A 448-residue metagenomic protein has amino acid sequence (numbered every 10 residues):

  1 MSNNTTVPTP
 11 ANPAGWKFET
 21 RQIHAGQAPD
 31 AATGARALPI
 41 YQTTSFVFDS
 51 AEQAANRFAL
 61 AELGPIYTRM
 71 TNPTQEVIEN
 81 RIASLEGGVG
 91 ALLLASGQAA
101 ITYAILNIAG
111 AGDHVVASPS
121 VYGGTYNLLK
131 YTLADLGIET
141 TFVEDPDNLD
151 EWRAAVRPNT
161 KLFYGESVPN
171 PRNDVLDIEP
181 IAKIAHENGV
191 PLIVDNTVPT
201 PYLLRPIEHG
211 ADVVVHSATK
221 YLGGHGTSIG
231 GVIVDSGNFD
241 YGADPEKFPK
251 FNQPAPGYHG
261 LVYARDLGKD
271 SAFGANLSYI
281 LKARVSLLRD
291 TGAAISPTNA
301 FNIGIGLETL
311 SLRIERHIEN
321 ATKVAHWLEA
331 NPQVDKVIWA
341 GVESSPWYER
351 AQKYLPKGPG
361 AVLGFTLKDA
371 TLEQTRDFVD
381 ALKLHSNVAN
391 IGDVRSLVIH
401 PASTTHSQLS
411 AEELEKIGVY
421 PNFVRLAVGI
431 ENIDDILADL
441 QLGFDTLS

Functional and structural regions predicted by a protein language model:
M1-P65: N-terminal glycine-rich, Lys/His-bearing helix-loop that initiates the first secondary-structure elements of many
S2-T6, K130-Y131, E139-T140, A154 (+4 more regions): PLP-dependent enzyme catalytic core of the Aspartate aminotransferase-like
T6-P13, Q22-H24, A28-A31, A91-A330: Conserved PLP-enzyme active-site core in the AAT-like
Q27, Q42-F46, R69-T71, A95 (+3 more regions): Pocket-edge structural micro-motifs
S45, S236-F239, L367-A370: Short loop segments at secondary-structure junctions
S45, S50-T102, G124-T132: Conserved N-terminal alpha-helix of the aminotransferase class I/II PLP-enzyme fold
L63, V89, N299-I303, E308 (+2 more regions): Short amphipathic alpha-helical segments
G292, I314, T322, H326-E329 (+2 more regions): Conserved C-terminal alpha-helix-loop-beta "cap" of PLP-dependent enzymes that closes/shapes the active-site mouth
